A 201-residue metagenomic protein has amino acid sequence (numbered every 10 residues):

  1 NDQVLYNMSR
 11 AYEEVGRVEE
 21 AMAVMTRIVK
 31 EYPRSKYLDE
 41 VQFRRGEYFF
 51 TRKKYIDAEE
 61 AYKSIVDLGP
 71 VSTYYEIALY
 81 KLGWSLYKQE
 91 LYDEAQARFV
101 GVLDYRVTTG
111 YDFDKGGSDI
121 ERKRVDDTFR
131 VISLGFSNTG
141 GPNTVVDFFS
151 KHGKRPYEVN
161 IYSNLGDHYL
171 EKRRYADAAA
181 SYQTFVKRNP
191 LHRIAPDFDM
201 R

Functional and structural regions predicted by a protein language model:
N1-R201: Acidic, polar-rich low-complexity tracts and alpha-helical solenoid repeat scaffolds
